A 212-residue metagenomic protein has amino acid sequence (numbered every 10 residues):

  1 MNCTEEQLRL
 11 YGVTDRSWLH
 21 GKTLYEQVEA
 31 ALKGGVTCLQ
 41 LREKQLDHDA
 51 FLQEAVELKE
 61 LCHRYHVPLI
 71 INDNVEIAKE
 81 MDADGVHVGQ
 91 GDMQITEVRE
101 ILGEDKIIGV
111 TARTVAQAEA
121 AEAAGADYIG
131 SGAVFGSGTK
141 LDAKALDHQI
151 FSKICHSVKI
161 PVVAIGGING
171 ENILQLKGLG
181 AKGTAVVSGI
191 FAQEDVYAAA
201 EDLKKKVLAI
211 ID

Functional and structural regions predicted by a protein language model:
M1-M93, E100-D127, K153, K159-I160 (+2 more regions): Conserved N-terminal beta1-alpha1 strand-loop-helix module at the mouth
M93-Q94, S137: A short, polar/charged loop-to-alpha-helix boundary motif
D127-E201: Active-site/ligand-binding-proximal alpha/beta "capping" segment
